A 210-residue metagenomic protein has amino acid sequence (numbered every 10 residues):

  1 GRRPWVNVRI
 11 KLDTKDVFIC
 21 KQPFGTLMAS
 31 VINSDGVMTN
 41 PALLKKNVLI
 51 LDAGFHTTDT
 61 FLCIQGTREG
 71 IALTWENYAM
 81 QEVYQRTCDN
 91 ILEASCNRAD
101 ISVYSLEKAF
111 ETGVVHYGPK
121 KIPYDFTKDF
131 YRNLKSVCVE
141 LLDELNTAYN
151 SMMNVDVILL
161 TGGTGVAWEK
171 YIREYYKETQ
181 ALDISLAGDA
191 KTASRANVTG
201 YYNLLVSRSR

Functional and structural regions predicted by a protein language model:
G1-V48, R68-M80, Y117, Y124-L159 (+1 more regions): Nucleotide/phosphate-binding catalytic cleft detector across ATP-hydrolyzing and phosphate-transferring enzymes
L27, F61-S102: Glycine-rich phosphate-binding loop plus the immediately following alpha-helix
A53-D59: Ser/Thr-glycine-rich phosphate-binding loops at phosphate-binding pockets of nucleotides, nucleotide cofactors
H56, T164-G165: Gly/Ser/Thr-rich beta-alpha loop segments that engage phosphate groups in nucleotides
E93-R132: A mobile "lid/hinge" subdomain adjacent to the ATP/sugar-phosphate binding pocket shared across diverse ATP-dependent
